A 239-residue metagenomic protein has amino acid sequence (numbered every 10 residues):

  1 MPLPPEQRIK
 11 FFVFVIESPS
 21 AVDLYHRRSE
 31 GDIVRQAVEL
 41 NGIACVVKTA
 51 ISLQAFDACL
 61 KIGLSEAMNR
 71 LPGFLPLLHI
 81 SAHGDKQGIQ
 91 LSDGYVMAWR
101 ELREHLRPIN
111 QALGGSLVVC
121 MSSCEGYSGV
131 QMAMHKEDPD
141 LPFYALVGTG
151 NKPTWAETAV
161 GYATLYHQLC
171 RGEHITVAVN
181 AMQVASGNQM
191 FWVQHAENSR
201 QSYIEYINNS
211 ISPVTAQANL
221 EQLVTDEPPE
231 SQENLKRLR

Functional and structural regions predicted by a protein language model:
M1-H83, I89, G115-S122, L141: A domain-level signal for caspase-like cysteine endopeptidase catalytic cores and their zymogen-processing architecture
D32, H135-E137, A163-T164: Short, solvent-exposed amphipathic alpha-helical segments in soluble enzyme and RNA/protein-processing domains
A37-N41, L71-F74, L102-L106, F143-V147 (+2 more regions): Glycine-rich loops and low-complexity Gly/Arg-rich segments that provide flexible linkers or classic glycine-based
V47-S52, L146-P153, V179, Q194-A196: A generic structural motif
L53-A58, P153-A156, N198-Q201: A short acidic, often aromatic-flanked loop/helix-cap motif at beta-alpha or helix-coil junctions that lines enzyme
D93-A159: Catalytic cores of nucleophile-dependent amide-cleaving enzymes
A98-L106, E173-R239: Caspase-like cysteine protease fold
T158-C170: Short, small-residue alpha-helix embedded
